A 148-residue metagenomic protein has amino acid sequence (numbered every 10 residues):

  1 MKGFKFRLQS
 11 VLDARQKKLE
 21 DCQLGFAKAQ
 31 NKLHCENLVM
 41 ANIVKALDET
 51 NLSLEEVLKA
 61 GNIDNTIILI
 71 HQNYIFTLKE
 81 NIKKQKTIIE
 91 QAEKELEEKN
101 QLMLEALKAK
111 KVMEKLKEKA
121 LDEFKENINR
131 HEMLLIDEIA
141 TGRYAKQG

Functional and structural regions predicted by a protein language model:
M1-G148: Charge-rich amphipathic alpha-helical interaction elements
